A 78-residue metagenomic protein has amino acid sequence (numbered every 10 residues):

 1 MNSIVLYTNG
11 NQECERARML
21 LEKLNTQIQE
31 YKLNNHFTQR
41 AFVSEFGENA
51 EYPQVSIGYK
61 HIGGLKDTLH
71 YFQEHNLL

Functional and structural regions predicted by a protein language model:
M1-Q29: Local sequence-structure signature of Cys/Sec-based thiol-disulfide redox active-site neighborhoods
Q12, F37, G63: Short alpha-helical
K32-N49: Thioredoxin-like thiol-disulfide oxidoreductase module
F46-S56, L65-K66: Structural micro-motif
I57-L78: Non-catalytic, surface beta->alpha helical segment in thiol-disulfide oxidoreductase systems
